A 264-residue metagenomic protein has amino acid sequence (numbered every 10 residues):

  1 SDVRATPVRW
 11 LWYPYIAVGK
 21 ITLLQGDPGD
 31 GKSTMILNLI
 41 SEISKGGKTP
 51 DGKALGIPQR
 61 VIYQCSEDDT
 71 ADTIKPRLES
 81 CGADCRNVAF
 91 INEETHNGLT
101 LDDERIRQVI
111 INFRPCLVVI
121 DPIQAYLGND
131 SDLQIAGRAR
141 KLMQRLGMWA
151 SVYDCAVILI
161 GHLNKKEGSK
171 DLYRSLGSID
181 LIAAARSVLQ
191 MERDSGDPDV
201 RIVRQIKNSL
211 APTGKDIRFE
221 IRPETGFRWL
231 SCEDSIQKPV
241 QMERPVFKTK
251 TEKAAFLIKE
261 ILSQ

Functional and structural regions predicted by a protein language model:
S1-D2: A short, basic N-terminal segment
T6-P7, L11-Y13, A17, P28-D30 (+6 more regions): Conserved inter-motif catalytic segment of the P-loop NTP-binding fold
L23-L24, G29, T34, Q64 (+3 more regions): Phosphate-binding/switch region of NTP-binding enzymes
M35, L39: Hydrophobic positions on the alpha1 helix immediately C-terminal to the Walker A/P-loop
S44: Gly/Ala-rich phosphate-binding loop of Rossmann-like dinucleotide-binding domains, activating on the conserved
V246-Q264: Short amphipathic alpha-helical interface segments
